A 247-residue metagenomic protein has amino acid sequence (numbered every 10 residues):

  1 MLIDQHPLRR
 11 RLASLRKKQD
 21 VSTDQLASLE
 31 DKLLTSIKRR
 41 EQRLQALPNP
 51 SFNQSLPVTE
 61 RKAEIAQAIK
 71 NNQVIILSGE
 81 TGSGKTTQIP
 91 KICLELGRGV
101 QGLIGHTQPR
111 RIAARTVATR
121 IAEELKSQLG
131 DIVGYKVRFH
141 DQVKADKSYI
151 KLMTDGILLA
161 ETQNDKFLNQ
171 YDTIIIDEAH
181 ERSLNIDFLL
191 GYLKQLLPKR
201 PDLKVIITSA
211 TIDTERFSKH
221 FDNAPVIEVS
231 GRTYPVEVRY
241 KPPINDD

Functional and structural regions predicted by a protein language model:
M1-D247: P-loop NTPase motor module signature
